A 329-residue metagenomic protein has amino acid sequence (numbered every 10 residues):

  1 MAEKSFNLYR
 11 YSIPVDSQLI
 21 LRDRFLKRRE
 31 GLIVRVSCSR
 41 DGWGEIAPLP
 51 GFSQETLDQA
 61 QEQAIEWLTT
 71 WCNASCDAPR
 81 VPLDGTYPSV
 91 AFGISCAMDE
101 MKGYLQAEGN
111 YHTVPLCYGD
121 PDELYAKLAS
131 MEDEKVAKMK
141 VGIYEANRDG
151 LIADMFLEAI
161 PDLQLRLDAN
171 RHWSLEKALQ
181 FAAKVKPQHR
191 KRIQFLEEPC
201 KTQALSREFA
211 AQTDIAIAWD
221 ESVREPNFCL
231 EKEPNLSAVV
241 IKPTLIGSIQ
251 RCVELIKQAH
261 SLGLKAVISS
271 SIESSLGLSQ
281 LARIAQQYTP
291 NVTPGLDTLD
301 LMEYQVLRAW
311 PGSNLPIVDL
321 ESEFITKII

Functional and structural regions predicted by a protein language model:
A2-L165, N170-E176, A183-P187, L307-I329: N-terminal capping/lid subdomain adjacent to the active-site entrance of alpha/beta enzymes
Y11-P14, G119, V223, I272 (+1 more regions): Short, solvent-exposed coil/turn elements at secondary-structure transition points
A146-S271, S275-A285, P294, M302-S313: Catalytic core of soluble alpha/beta enzymes
P290: Conserved beta/loop motifs at nucleotide-recognition and modification sites
T293, T298-M302, L315-D319, E323: Long, ordered, amphipathic alpha-helical scaffolds
